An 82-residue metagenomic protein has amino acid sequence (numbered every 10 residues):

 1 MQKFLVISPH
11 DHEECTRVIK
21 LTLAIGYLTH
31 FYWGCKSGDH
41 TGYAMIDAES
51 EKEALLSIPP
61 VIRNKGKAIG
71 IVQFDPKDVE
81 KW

Functional and structural regions predicted by a protein language model:
M1-W82: Conserved, structured core segments of small domains
